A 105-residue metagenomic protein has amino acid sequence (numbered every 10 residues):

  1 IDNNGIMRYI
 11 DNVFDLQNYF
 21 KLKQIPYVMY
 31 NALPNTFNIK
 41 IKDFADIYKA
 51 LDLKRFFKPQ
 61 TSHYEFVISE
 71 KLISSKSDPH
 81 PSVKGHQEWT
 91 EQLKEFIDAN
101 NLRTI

Functional and structural regions predicted by a protein language model:
I1-I105: Alpha-helical cap/lid subdomain in secreted, periplasmic, or secretory-pathway luminal O-acyl-processing enzymes
